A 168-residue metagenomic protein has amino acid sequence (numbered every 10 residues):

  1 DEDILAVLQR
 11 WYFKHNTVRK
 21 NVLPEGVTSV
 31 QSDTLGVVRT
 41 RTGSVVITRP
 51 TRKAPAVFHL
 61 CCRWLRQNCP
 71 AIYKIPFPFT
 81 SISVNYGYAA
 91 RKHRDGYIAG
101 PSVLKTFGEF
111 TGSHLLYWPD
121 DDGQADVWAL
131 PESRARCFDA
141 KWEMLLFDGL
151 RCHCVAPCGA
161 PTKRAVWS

Functional and structural regions predicted by a protein language model:
D1-K74: Non-heme Fe(II)/2-oxoglutarate
F58, I75-C158, T162-S168: Catalytic core of non-heme Fe(II) oxygenases with the double-stranded beta-helix
